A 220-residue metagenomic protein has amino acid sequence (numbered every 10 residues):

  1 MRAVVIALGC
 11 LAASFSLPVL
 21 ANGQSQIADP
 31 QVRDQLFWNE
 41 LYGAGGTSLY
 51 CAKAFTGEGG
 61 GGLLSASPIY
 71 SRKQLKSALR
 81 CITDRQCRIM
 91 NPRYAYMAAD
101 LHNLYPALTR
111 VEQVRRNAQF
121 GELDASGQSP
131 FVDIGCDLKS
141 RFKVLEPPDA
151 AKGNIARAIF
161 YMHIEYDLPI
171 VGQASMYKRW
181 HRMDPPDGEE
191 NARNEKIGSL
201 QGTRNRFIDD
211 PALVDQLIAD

Functional and structural regions predicted by a protein language model:
M1-V4: Positively charged n-region of N-terminal signal peptides that target proteins for export
I6-C10: Hydrophobic helical h-region of N-terminal Sec-dependent signal peptides in bacterial secretory/periplasmic proteins
A13-P18: N-terminal signal peptide c-region/cleavage motif recognized by signal peptidases
A21-L63, R179, E189-E190, I197: Aromatic-lined ligand-binding clefts that engage carbohydrates, nucleic acids, or primary amines
G59-S65, Y70-D220: Domain-level detector of nuclease and nuclease-like folds in predominantly extracellular/periplasmic contexts
